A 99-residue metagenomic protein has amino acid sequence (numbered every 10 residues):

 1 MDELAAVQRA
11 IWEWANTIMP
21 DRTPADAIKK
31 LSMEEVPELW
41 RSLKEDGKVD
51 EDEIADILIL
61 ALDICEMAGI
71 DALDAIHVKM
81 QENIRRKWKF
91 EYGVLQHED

Functional and structural regions predicted by a protein language model:
M1-I54, L58-D99: Flexible "arm" and connector segments at domain edges
